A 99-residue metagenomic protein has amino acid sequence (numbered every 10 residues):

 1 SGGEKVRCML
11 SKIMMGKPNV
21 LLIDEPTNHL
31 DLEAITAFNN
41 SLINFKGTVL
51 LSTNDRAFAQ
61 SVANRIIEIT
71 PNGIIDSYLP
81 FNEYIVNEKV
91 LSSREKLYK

Functional and structural regions predicted by a protein language model:
S1-K99: ABC ATP-binding cassette signature C-motif
